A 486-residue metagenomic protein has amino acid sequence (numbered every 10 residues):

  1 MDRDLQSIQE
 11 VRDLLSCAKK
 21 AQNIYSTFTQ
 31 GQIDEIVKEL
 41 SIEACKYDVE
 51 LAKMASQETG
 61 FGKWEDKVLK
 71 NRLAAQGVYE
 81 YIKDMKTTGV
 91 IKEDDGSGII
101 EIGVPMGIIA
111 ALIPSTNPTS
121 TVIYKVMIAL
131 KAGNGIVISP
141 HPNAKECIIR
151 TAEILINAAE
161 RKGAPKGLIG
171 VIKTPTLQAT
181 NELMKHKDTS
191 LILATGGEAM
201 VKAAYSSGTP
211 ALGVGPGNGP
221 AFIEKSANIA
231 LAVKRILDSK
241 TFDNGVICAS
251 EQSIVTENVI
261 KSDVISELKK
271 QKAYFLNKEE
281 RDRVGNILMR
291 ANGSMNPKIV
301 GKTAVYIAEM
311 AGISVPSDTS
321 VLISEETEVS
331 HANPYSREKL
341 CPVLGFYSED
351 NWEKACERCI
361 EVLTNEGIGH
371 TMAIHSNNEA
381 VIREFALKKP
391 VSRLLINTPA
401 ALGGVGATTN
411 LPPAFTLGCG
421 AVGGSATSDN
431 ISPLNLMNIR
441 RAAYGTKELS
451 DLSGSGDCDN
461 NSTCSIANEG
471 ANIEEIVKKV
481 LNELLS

Functional and structural regions predicted by a protein language model:
M1-I100, I128, K270: N-terminal Rossmann-like NAD(P)+-binding subdomain of aldehyde/semialdehyde dehydrogenases
L5-I8, I123, V201-S330: ALDH superfamily catalytic-core signature
L14-S16, G213-G215, N244-C248, N333-L340 (+1 more regions): Short, flexible turn/loop "capping" segments at secondary-structure junctions
L15, K19-Q22, S26-T29, V37-D48 (+16 more regions): Structural signal for hydrophobic packing residues in well-ordered secondary-structure cores of soluble enzyme domains
S26, I313-S486: Conserved C-terminal structural/oligomerization subdomain of aldehyde/semialdehyde dehydrogenase
T27-G31, P165-L168, N244-C248, Y274-G285 (+3 more regions): Flexible, glycine/charged-enriched surface loops at secondary-structure junctions
V90-L231: Rossmann-like NAD(P) dinucleotide-binding subdomain of oxidoreductase/dehydrogenase enzymes
P140, N218-F222, A249-Q252, C341 (+1 more regions): Short beta-alpha connecting loops at secondary-structure transitions that line or flank enzyme active sites
